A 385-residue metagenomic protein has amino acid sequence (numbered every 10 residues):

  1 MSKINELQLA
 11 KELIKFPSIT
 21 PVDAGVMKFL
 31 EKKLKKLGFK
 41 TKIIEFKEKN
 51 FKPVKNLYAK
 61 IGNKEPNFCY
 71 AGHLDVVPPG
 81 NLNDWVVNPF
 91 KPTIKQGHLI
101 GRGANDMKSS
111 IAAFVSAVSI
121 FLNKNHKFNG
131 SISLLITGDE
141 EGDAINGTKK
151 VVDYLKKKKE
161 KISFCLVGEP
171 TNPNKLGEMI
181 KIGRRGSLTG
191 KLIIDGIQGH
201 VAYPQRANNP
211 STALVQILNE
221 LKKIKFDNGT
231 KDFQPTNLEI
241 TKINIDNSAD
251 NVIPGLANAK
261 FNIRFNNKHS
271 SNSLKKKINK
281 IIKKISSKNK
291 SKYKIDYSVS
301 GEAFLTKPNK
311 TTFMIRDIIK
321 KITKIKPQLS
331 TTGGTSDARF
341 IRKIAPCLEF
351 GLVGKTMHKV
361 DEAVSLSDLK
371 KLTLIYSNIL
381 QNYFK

Functional and structural regions predicted by a protein language model:
M1, T171-K175, I182, L188-K385: Metal-dependent amide/peptide-bond hydrolase catalytic core, centered on the "pita-bread" metallohydrolase fold
M1-G80, L256-K260, L274-K277, L366-K371: N-terminal helical capping/dimerization or prosegment-like subdomains of hydrolases acting on amide or phosphate bonds
K42, F68-Y70, L135, F164-L166 (+1 more regions): Hydrophobic/aromatic beta-strand patches that form the interior of the parallel beta-sheet core in alpha/beta enzyme
I43, L74-V76, I132-A144, G168-N172 (+3 more regions): Acidic, glycine-rich active-site loops and adjacent beta-strand->loop/helix elements that engage anionic groups
A59, P92-I94, I240-I243: A structural signal for short hydrophobic beta-strand segments in well-ordered beta-sheet cores
N67-S133, K157-K158, D368-K371: Active-site metal-coordination/substrate-binding segment of hydrolases, especially metallo-dependent peptidases
P79-I94, L166, G183-I193, D317-I318: Acidic-glycine-rich active-site phosphate/pyrophosphate-binding loop
M107-G183: Acidic/histidine-rich catalytic neighborhood of metal-dependent amide-processing enzymes
